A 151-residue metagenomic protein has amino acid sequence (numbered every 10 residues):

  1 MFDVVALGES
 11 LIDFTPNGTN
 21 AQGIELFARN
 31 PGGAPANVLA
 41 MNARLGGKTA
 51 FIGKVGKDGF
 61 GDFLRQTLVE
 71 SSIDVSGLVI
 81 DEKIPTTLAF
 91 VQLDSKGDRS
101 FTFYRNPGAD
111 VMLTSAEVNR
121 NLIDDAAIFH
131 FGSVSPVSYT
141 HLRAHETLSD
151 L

Functional and structural regions predicted by a protein language model:
M1-D74, L113: Glycine-rich phosphate/adenosyl-contacting loop at the front of the ribokinase-like
M1-F2, S115-N121, L142-R143: Short amphipathic alpha-helices and their capping/turn segments at secondary-structure boundaries
F14, S138-Y139: Glycine/Thr-rich phosphate-binding loops of Rossmann-like dinucleotide-binding domains
F14, T102, L151: Residues that scaffold the ATP/ADP-binding catalytic core of kinase and kinase-like folds
Q22, S133-P136: Short coil/turn segments at secondary-structure junctions
K48-S133: Conserved N-terminal subdomain of the carbohydrate kinase-like
H141-A144, L148-L151: Single conserved hydrophobic/aromatic residue that forms the stacking wall/gate of nucleotide- or nucleobase-binding
